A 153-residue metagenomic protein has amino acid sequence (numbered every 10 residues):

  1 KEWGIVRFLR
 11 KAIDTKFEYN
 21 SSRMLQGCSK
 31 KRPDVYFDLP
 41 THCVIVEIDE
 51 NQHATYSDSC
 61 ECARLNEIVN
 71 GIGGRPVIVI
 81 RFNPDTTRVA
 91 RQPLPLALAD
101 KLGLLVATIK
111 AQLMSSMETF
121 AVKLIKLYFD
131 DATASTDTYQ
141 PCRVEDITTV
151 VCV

Functional and structural regions predicted by a protein language model:
K1-V153: Nucleic-acid endo/exonuclease domains
